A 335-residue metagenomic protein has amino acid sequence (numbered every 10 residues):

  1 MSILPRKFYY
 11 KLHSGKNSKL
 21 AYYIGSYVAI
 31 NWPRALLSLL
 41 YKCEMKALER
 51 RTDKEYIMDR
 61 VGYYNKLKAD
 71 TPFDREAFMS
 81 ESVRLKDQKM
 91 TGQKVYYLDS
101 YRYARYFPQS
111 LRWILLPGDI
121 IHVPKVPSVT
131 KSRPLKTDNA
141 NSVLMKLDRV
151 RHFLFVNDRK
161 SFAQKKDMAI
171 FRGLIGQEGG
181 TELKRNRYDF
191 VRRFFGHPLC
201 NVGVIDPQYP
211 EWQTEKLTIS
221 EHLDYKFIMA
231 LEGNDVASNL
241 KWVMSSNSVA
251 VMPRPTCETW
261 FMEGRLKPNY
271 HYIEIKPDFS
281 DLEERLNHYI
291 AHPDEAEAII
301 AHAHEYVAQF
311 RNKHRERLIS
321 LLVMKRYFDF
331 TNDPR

Functional and structural regions predicted by a protein language model:
M1-Y209: Secretory-pathway glycan-assembly enzymes, especially type II membrane glycosyltransferases that use nucleotide-sugar
L37-L40, T218, D235: Helix N-terminus capping/helix-initiation residues
D119-H122, L174-E178, P207-E211, N234-V236 (+3 more regions): Short, solvent-exposed loop/turn segments at secondary-structure junctions
L154, P210-E215, K267-Y270, H288-Y289: Active-site-adjacent structural elements in folded domains
L154-V156, T214-K216, A237-S238, T259: Eukaryotic intrinsically disordered and solvent-exposed regulatory patches
A163, L174-D224, L231, G264 (+4 more regions): GH16 jelly-roll
S220-R335: Catalytic binding pocket for nucleotide-activated donors in carbohydrate/polymer assembly enzymes
